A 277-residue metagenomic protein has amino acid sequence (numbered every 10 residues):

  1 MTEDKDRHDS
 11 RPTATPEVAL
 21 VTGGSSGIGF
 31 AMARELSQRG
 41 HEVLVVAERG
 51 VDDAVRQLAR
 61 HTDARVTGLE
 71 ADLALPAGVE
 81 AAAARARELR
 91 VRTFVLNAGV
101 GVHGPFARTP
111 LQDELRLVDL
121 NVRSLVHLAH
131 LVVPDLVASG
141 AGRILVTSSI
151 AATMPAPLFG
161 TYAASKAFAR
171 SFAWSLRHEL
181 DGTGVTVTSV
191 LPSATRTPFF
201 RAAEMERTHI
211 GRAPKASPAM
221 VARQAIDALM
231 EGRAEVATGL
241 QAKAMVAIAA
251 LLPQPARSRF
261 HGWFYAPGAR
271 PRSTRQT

Functional and structural regions predicted by a protein language model:
S25-S26: Conserved glycine-rich cofactor-binding loop
R39-V55: Conserved glycine-rich Rossmann-like NAD(P)H-binding loop of the short-chain dehydrogenase/reductase
N97-V102: Conserved NAD(P)H cofactor-binding loop of Rossmann-fold oxidoreductase domains
P105-A107, D113-V118: Substrate-binding pocket helix/loop in short-chain dehydrogenase/reductase
A129, S165: Active-site helix of classical SDR
S149: Residue(s) in the substrate-gating loop at a strand-loop-helix junction that position the organic substrate next
S189, H209-V246: C-terminal helical subdomain
